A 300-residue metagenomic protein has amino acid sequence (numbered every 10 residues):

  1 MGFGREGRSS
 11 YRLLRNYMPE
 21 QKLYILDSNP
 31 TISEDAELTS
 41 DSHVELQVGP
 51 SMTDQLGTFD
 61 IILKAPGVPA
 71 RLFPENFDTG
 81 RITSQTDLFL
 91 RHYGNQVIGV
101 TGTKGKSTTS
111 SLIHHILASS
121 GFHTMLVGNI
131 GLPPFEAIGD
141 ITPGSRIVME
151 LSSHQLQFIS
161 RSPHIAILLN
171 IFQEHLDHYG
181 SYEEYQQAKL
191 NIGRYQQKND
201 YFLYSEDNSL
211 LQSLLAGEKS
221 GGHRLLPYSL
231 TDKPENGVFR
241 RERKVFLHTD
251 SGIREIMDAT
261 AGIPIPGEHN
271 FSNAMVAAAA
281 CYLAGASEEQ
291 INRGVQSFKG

Functional and structural regions predicted by a protein language model:
M1-S84, P266, A286-E289, G300: N-terminal leader/targeting and accessory segments in enzymes
F3, S181-Q186, H223-G300: Adenine nucleotide phosphate-binding catalytic loops in nucleotide-utilizing enzymes
G4, N29-T31, I130, D207-N208 (+1 more regions): Residues in the short beta-alpha loop(s) of Rossmann-like NAD(P)-binding domains
G7, I32, R91, P133 (+1 more regions): Flexible, glycine-rich phosphate/dinucleotide-binding loops and adjacent beta-alpha linkers at cofactor/substrate
S10, T109-I113, A280: Hydrophobic residues within alpha-helices that form the first helical element adjacent to the glycine-rich loop
R15, D54-F59, P66-H223, F239: Phosphate-binding loop of NTP-binding sites
N16-M18, I116-S120, A279-G285: Alpha-helix C-terminal capping segments
K22-D27, M125-L126, V148, P227: Short beta-strand "acidic-cap" motif of Rossmann-like dinucleotide-binding folds
